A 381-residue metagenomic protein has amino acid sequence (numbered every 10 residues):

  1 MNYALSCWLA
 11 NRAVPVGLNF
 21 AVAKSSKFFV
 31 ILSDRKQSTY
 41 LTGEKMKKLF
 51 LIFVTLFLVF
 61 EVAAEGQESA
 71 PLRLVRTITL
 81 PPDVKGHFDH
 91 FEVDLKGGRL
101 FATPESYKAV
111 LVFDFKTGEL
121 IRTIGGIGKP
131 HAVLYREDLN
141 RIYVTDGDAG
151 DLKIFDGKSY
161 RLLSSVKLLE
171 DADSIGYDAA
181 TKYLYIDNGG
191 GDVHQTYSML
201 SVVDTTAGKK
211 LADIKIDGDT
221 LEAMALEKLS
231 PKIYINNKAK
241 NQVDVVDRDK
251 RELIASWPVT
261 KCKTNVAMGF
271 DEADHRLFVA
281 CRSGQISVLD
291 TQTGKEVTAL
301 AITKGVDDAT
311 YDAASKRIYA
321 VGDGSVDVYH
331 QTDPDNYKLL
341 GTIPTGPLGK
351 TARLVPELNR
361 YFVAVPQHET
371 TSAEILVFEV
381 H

Functional and structural regions predicted by a protein language model:
N2, M46-K47: N-terminal hydrophobic targeting signals that begin at the initiator methionine
K27-K45: Short, Lys/Arg-enriched N-terminal segments with co-localized hydrophobic residues within the first ~10-30 amino acids
L51-E61: Bacterial N-terminal signal peptides
V62-H381: Predominantly soluble domains enriched in secretory-pathway, periplasmic, or organellar proteins
